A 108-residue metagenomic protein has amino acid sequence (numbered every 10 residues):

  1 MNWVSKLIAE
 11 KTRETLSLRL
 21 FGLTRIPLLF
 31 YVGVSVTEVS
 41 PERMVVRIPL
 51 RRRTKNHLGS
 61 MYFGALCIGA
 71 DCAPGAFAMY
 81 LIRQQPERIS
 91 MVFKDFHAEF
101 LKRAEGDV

Functional and structural regions predicted by a protein language model:
M1-F21: Polybasic, low-complexity association/targeting segments
T15-I26, A78-Q85: Short, solvent-exposed helix-to-loop capping segments enriched in aromatics
R25, S35-T37, E87, L101-K102: Residues embedded in well-ordered secondary-structure elements
P27-V34, M91-F96: A short, amphipathic edge element
Y31-M61: Catalytic strand-loop segment that frames the active site of acyl-thioester-processing enzymes
P49-Y80: A short mixed-secondary-structure module that forms the rim of ligand-binding clefts
F77-V108: Hydrophobic beta-strand-centered segment that forms part of the acyl-chain substrate-binding groove
